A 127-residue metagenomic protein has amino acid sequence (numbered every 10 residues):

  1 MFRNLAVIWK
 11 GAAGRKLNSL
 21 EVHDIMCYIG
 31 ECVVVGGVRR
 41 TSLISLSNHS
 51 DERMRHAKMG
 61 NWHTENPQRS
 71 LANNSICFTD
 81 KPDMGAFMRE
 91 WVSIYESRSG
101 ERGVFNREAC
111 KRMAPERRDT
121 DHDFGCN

Functional and structural regions predicted by a protein language model:
M1-N127: Conserved catalytic cores of very large enzyme subunits
